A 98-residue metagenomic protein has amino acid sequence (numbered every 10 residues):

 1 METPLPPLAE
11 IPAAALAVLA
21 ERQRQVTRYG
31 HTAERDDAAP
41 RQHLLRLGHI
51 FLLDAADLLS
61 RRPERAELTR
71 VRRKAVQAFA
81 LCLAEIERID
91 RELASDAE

Functional and structural regions predicted by a protein language model:
M1-E98: Intrinsically disordered, low-complexity regulatory regions that flank transcription factor DNA-binding cores
